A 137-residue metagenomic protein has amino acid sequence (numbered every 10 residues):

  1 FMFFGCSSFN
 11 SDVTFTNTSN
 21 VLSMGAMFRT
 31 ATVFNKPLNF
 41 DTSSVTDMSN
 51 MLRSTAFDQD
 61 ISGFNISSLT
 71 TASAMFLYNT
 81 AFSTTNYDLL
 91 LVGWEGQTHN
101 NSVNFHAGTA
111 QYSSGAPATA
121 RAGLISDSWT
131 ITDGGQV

Functional and structural regions predicted by a protein language model:
F1-V137: Negatively charged
